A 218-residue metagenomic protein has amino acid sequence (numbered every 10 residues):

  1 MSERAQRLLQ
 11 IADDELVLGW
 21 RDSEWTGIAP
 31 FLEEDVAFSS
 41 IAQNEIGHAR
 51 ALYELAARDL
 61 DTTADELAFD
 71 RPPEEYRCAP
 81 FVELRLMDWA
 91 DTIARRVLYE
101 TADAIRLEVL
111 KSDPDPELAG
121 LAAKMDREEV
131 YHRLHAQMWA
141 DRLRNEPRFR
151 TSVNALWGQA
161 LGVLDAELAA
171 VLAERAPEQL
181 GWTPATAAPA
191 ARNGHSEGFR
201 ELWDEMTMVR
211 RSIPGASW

Functional and structural regions predicted by a protein language model:
M1-L9, D70-R96, E146, A160-E167: Acidic/His metal-coordination segments adjacent to aromatic residues that form catalytic metal sites in metalloenzymes
L8-I11, F38, I93, A122 (+1 more regions): Hydrophobic packing residues in well-ordered alpha-helices of helical domains and bundles
D14-R21, H48, L52, Y99-R106 (+1 more regions): Amphipathic, well-ordered alpha-helical segments in soluble domains
L18-S40, D103-L118: Helix-loop segments that flank and shape redox-cofactor active sites
A42-P73, A136-D141: Conserved alpha-helical segments that form or flank metal/cofactor-binding pockets of metalloenzymes
P80-H135: Internal, conserved structured core segments that host functional sites
P116-E167: A contiguous pocket-lining binding segment that forms or flanks enzyme active sites
R148-W218: Extended, helix-rich structural scaffolds rather than catalytic motifs
